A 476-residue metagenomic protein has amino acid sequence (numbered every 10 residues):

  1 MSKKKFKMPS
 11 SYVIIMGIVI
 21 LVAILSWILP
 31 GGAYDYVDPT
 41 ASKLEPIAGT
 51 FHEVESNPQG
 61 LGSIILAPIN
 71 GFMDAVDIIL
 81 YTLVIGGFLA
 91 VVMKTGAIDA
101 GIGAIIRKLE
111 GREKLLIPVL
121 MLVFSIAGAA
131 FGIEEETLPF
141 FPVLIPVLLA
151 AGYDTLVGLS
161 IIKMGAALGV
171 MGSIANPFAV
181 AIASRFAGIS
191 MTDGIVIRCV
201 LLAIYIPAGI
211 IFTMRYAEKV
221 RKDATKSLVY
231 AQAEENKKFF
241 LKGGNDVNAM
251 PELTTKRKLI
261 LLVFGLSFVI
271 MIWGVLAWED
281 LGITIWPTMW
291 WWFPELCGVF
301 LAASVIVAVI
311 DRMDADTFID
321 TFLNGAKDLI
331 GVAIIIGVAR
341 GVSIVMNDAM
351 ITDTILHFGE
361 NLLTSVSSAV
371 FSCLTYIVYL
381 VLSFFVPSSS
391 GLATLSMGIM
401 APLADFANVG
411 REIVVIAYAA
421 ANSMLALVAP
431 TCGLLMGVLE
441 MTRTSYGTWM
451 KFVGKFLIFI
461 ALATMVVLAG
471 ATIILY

Functional and structural regions predicted by a protein language model:
S2-Y12, V37-I47, V196-T321, S445-K451 (+2 more regions): Long, contiguous bundles of hydrophobic transmembrane helices that form the permeation core of multi-pass
P9, L363-Y476: C-terminal transmembrane helix pair
S11-I20, P46-D99, T288-T354: Core transmembrane alpha-helical segments of multi-pass membrane transporters/permeases
Y12-P30, T82-A90, V123-A127, G169 (+6 more regions): Hydrophobic core segments of alpha-helical transmembrane domains in multi-pass membrane transport and ion-translocation
L61, M73-I79, R107-V119, A151-V157 (+7 more regions): Membrane-interfacial loop-to-helix junctions in multi-pass transporters
T82-I85, E113-G128, Y153-M171, A203 (+2 more regions): Alpha-helical transmembrane segments of multi-pass membrane proteins
L83, R112-V143, I336-M346, L362-P402 (+1 more regions): Hydrophobic alpha-helical transmembrane segments of multi-pass integral membrane proteins, predominantly secondary
G132, A150, D154-I189, D193-L241: Transmembrane-helix bundle segments that line or gate the permeation/cavity pathway in multi-pass membrane proteins
